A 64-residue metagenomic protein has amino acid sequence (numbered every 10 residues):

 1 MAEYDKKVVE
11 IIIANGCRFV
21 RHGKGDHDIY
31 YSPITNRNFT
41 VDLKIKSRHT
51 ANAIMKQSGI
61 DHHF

Functional and structural regions predicted by a protein language model:
M1-K24, Y31-F64: Basic nucleic-acid-binding interfaces
